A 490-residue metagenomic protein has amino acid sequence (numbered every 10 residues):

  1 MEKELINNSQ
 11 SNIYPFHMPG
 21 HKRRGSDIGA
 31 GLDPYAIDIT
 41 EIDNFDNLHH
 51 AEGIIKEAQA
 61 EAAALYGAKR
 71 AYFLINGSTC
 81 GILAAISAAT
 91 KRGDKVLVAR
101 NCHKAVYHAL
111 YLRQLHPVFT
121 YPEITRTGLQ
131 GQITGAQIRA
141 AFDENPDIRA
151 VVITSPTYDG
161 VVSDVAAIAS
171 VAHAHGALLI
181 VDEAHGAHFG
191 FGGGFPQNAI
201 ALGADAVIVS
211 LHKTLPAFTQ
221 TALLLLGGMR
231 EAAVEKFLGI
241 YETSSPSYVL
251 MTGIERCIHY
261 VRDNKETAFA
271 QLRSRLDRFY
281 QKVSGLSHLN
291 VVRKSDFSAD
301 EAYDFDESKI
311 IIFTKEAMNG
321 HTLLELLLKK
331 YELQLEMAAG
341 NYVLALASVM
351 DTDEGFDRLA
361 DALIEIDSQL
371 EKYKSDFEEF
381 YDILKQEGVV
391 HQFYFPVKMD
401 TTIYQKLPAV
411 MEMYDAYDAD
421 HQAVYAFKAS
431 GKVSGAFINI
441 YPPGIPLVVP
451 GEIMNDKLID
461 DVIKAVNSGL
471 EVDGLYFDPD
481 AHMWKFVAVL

Functional and structural regions predicted by a protein language model:
M1-G53, Y441-P443: N-terminal "arm"/small-domain region of PLP-dependent enzymes with the aminotransferase-like
E2-I6, I28-G29, H50, L65-A68 (+2 more regions): Conserved PLP-enzyme active-site core in the AAT-like
R24, I254, K432: Anaerobic metallocofactor- and corrinoid-dependent redox/one-carbon enzyme cores, especially those from methanogenesis
Y35-G77: Conserved N-terminal alpha-helix of the aminotransferase class I/II PLP-enzyme fold
F45, Y72-L74, V151-T154, L344-S348: Short glycine-rich or small-residue beta-strand-to-loop segments that form or flank ligand, phosphate, metal/Fe-S
Q281-I453, K457-F477: Conserved C-terminal alpha-helix-loop-beta "cap" of PLP-dependent enzymes that closes/shapes the active-site mouth
E471-L490: Charge-dense polyanion-binding interfaces
